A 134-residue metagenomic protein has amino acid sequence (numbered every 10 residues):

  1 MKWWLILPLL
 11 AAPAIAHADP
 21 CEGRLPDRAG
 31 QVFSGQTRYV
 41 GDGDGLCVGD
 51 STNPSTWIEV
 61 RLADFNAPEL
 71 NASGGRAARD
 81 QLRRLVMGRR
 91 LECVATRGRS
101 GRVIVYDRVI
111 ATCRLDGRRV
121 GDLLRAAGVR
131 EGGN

Functional and structural regions predicted by a protein language model:
K2-W3, A14-N134: Small beta-barrel nucleic-acid-binding modules, primarily SNase/OB-fold domains and secondarily Tudor-like barrels
W4-P8: Sec-dependent signal peptide hydrophobic core
